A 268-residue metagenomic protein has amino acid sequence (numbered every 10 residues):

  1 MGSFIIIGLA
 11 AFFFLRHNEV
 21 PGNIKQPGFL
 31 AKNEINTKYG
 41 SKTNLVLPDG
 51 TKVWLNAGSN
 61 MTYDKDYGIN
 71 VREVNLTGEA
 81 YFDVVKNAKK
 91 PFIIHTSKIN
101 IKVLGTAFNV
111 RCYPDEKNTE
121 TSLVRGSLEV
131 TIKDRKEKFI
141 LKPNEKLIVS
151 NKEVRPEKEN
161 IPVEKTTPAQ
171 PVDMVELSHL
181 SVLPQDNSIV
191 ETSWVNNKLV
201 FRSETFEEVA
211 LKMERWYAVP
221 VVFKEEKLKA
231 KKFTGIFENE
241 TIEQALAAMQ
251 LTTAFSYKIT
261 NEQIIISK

Functional and structural regions predicted by a protein language model:
G8-K268: A residue-level detector for the "anchor" residue at the start of short, highly conserved motifs
